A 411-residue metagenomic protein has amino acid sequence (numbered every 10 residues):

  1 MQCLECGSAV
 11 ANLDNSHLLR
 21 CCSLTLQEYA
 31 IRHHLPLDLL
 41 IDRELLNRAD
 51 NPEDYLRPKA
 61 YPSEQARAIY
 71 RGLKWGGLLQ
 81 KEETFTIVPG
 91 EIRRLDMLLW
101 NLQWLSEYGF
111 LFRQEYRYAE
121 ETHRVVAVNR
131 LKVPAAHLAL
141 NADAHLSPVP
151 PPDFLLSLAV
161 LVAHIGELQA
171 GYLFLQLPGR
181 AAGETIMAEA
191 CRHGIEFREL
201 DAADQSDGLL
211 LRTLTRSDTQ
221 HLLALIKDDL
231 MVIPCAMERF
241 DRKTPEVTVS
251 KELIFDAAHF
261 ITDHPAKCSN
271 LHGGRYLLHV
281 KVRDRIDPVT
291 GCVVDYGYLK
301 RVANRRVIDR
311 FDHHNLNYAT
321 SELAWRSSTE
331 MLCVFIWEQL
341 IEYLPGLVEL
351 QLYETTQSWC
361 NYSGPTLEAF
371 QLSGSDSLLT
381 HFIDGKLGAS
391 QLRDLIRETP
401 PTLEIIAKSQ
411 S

Functional and structural regions predicted by a protein language model:
C3-C6: Short cysteine-rich clusters marking metal-coordination/redox-active sites
A9-R20, D153-E167, L271-D284: Hydrophobic/aromatic-rich, well-ordered segments within soluble, folded domains that form packed cores
V10, A182, L332: Hydrophobic (often cysteine-bearing) scaffold residues that line and stabilize catalytic clefts of nucleotide/cofactor
V10-P36: C-terminal recognition-helix end and immediately following basic linker of small zinc-binding "finger" domains
N15-S23, K74, Q103, E107 (+6 more regions): Short, intrinsically disordered, mixed-charge
R32-E53: Short, basic alpha-helical nucleic acid-contact segments in DNA-binding proteins and DNA transaction factors
P52-D241: Internal intein/HINT superfamily modules and their associated LAGLIDADG
F240-S411: Charge-rich, low-complexity N-terminal segments
